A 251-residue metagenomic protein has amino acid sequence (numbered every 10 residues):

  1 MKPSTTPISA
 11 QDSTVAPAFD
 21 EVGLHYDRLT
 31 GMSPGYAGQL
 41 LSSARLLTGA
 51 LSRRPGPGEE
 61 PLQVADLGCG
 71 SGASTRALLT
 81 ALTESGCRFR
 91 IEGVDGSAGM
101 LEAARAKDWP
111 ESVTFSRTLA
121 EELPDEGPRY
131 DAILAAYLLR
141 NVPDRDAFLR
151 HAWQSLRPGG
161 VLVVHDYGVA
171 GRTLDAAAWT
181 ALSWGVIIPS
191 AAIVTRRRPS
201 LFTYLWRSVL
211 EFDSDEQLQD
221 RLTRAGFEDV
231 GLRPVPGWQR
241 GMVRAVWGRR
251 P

Functional and structural regions predicted by a protein language model:
K2-G56, A73-A77, F202-W206: Conserved class I S-adenosyl-L-methionine
T30, G168-R221: C-terminal alpha-helical "lid/dimerization" subdomain adjacent to the S-adenosyl-L-methionine
Q63-E122: Class I SAM-dependent methyltransferase SAM/SAH-binding core
E121-I133: A short acidic, Gly/Pro-enriched loop at the edge of an enzyme's catalytic core that lines a small-molecule cofactor
A132-D144: A short SAM/SAH-binding and catalytic strip from SAM-dependent methyltransferases
D146-P158: A short glycine-rich, Lys/Arg-flanked "PGG" loop and its adjoining helix->strand segment in the class I
G160-Y167: Conserved beta-strand signature within the Rossmann-like core of class I S-adenosyl-L-methionine
A225-P251: Core SAM-dependent methyltransferase catalytic element
